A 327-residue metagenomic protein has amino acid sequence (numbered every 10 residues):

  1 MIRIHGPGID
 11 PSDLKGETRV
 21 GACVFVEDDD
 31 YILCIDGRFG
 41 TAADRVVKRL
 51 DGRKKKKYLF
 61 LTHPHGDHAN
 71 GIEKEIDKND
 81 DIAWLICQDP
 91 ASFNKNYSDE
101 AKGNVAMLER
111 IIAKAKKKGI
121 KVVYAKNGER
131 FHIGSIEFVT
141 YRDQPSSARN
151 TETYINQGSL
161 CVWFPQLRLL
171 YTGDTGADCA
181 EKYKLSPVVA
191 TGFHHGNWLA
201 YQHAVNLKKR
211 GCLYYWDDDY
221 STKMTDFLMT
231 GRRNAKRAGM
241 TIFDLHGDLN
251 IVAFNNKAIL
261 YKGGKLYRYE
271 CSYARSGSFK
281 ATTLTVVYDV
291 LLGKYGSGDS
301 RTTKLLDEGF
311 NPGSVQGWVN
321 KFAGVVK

Functional and structural regions predicted by a protein language model:
M1, D36, R45, G52-K56 (+7 more regions): Extracellular cell-wall/glycan-interacting regions and their flexible linkers
M1-K54, K121-L185, A253-G277: Core dinuclear metal-dependent hydrolase active-site scaffold
V20, G40-A42, P64-N70, S92-K95 (+5 more regions): Active-site environment of divalent metal-dependent phosphoester hydrolases
Y31, T41-A91, K182-W198: Active-site metal-binding motif and surrounding structural segment of the metallo-beta-lactamase
L33-D36, K57-L61, W84-Q88, T140 (+4 more regions): Structural recognition of the beta-strand scaffold that forms the well-ordered cores of secreted hydrolase catalytic
V47, I72-D77, L108-I112, C161 (+3 more regions): Short amphipathic alpha-helical segments and helix-helix/interface helices
G66-K74, K78, W84-I86, E100-E109 (+3 more regions): Catalytic cores of extracellular degradative/oxidative enzymes
P90-V139, E152-I155, K208-G277: Binuclear metal-ion centers of metallo-dependent hydrolases, dominated by the metallo-beta-lactamase
